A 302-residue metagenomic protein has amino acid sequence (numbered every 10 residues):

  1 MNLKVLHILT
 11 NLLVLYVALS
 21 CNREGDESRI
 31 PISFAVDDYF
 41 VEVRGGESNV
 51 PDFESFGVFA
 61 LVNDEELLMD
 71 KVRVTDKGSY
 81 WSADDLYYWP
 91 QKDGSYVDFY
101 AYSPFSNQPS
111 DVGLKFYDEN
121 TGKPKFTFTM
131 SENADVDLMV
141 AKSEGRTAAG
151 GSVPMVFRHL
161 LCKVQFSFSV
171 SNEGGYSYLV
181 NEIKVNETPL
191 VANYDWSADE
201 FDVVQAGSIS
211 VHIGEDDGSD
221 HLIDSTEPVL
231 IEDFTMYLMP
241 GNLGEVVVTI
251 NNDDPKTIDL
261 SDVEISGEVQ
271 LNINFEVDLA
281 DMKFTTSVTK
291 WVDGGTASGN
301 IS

Functional and structural regions predicted by a protein language model:
M1-L9: Bacterial N-terminal signal peptides that target proteins for export
N2-L3, A18-S302: Sec-type signal peptide cleavage vicinity
I8-Y16: Bacterial N-terminal signal peptides
